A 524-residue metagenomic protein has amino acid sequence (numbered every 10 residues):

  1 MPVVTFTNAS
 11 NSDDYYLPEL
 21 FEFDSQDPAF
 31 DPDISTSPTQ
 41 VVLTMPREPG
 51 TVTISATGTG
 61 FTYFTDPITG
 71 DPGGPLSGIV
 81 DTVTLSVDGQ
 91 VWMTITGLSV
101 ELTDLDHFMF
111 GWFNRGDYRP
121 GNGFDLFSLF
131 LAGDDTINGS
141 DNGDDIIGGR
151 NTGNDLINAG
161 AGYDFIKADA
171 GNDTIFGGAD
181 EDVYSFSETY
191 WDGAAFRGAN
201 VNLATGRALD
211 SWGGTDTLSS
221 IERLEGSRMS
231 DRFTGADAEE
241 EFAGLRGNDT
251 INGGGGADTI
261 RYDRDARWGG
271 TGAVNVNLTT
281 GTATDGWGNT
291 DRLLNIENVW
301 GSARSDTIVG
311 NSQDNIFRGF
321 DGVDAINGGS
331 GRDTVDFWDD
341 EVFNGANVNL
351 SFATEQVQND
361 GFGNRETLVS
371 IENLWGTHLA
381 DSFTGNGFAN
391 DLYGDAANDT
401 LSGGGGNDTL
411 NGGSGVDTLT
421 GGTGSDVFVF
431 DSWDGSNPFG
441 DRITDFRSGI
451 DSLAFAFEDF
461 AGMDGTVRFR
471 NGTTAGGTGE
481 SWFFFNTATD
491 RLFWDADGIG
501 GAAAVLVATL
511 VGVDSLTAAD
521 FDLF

Functional and structural regions predicted by a protein language model:
M1-T36, G50-V52, S86-T103, G143-D145 (+8 more regions): GD-rich hexapeptide-repeat beta-solenoids
P2-I137, I146: Subset-of-secretome marker
L17-I68, S425-F524: Acidic glycine/aspartate-rich repeat arrays in secreted/surface proteins
T69-P120, T215-E222, T290-L293, E297 (+3 more regions): Low-complexity acidic/polar repeat-biased segments
M93-S99, G235-E241, I308-I316, G385-L392 (+1 more regions): Short, surface-exposed polybasic-and-hydrophobic patches located at secondary-structure transitions
A132-D134, D141-G143, R150-N154, A161-Y163 (+30 more regions): Extracellular, beta-strand-rich repeat scaffolds characterized by small/acidic residue-biased motifs
